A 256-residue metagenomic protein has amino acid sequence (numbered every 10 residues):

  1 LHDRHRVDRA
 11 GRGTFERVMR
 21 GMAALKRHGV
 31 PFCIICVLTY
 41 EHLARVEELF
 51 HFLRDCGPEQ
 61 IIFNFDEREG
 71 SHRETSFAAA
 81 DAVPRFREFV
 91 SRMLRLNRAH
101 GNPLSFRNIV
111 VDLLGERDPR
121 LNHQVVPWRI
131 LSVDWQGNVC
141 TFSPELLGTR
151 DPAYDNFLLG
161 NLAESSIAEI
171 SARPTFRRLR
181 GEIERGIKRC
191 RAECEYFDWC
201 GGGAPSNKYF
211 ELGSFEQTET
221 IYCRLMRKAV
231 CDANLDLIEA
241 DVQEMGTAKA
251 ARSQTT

Functional and structural regions predicted by a protein language model:
H2-D3, P205: A short local structural element in Rossmann-fold oxidoreductases
D3-W128, Q136-V139, L146-L162: Radical SAM enzyme [4Fe-4S]-AdoMet core and its adjacent flexible, acidic and glycine-rich loops/tails across
T141-F142, G202: Short glycine-/small-residue motifs
T149-T256: Flexible mid-to-C-terminal extensions adjoining Fe-S/redox cofactors in radical SAM and related proteins
